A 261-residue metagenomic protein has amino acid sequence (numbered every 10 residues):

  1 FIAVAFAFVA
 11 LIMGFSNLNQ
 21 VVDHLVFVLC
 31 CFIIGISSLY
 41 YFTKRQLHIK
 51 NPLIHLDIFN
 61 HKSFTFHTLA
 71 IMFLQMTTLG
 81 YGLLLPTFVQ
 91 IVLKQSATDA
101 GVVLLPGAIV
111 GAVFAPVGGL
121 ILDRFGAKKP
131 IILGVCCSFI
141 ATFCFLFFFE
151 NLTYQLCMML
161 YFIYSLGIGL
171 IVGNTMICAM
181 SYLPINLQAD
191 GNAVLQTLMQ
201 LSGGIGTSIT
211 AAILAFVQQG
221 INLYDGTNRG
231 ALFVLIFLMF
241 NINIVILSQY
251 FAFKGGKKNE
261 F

Functional and structural regions predicted by a protein language model:
F1-I2, L47-I54, K258-F261: Flexible cytoplasmic inter-helical loops of multi-pass small-molecule transporters
V4-L29, L238: Phenylalanine-glycine-rich, low-complexity intrinsically disordered regions, typified by the FG/GLFG repeat domains
A7-M13, C30-K44, I242-I246: Hydrophobic core of alpha-helical transmembrane segments in multi-pass integral membrane proteins
A7-V9, S16, K44, A70 (+2 more regions): Hydrophobic alpha-helical membrane-insertion segments
L11, N19-Q20, S38, F64 (+1 more regions): Generic structural signal for secondary-structure transition and capping sites
N17, I36-I49, L214-N222: Structural signal for alpha-helical transmembrane segments and their membrane-water exit/capping regions in multi-pass
V26-F27, N51-G256: 12-transmembrane solute porter fold
